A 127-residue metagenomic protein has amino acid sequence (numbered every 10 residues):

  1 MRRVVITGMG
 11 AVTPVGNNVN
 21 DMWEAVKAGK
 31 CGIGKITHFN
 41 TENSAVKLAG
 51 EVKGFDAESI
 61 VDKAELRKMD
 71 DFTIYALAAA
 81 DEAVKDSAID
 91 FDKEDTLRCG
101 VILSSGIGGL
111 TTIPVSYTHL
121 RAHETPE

Functional and structural regions predicted by a protein language model:
M1-E65: ACP-dependent fatty acid/polyketide chain-elongation machinery
M9, S104-I107: Fold-independent oxyanion-binding glycine-rich loops and adjacent beta-strand/coil segments at enzyme active sites
K68-T73: Active-site nucleophile and cofactor-binding loops and adjacent substrate-binding regions of central metabolic enzymes
Y75-S87: Stable alpha-helical structural segments in soluble proteins, enriched in small hydrophobic residues
I89-E94: A glycine-/small-residue-rich N-terminal strand-loop-strand element that serves as the cofactor-binding glycine loop
G106-P114: Secretory-pathway/luminal and periplasmic proteins that interact with or process carbohydrate-rich
H119-E127: Single conserved hydrophobic/aromatic residue that forms the stacking wall/gate of nucleotide- or nucleobase-binding
